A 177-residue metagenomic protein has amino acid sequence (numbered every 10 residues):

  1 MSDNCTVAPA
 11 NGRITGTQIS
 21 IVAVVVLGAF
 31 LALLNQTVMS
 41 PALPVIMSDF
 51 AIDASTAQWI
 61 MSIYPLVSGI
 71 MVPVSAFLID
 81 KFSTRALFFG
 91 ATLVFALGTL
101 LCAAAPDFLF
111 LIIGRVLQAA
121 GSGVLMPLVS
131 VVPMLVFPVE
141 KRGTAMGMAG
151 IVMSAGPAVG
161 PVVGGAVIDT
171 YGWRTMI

Functional and structural regions predicted by a protein language model:
S2-I177: Transmembrane-helix bundle of Major Facilitator Superfamily
